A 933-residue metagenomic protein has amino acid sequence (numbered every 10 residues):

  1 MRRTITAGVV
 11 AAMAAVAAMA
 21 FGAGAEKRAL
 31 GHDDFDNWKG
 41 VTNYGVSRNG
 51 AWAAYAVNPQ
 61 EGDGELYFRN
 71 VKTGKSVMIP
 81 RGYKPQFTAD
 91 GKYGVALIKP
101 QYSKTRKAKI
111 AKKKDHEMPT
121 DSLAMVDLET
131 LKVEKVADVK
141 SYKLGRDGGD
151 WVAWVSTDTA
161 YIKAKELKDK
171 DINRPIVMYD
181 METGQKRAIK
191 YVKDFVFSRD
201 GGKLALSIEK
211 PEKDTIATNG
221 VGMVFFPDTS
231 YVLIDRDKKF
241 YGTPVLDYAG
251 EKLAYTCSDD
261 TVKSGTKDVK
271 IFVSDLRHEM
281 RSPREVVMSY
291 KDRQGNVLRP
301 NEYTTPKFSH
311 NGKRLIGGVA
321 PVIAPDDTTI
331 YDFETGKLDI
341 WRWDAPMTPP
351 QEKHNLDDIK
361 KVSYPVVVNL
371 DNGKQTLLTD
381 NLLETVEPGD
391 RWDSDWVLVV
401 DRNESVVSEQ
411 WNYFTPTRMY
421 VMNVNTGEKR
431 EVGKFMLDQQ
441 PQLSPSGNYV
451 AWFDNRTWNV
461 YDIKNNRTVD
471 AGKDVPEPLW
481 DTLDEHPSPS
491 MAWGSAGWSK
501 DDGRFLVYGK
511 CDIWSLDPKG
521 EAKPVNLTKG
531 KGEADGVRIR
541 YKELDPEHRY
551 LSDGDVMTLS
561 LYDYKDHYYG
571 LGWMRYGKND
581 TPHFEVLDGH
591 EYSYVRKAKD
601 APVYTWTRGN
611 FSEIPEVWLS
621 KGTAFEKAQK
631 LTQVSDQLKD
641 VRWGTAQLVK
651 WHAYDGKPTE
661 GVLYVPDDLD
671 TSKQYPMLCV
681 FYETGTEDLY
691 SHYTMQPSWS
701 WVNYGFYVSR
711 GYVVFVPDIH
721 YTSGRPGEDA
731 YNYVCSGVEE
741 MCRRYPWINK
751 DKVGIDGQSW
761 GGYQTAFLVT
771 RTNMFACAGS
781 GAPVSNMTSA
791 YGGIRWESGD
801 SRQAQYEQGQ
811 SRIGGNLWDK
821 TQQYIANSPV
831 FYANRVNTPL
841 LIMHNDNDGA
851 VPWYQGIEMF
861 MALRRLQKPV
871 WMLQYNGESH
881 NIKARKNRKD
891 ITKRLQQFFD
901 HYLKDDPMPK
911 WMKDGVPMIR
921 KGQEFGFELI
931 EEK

Functional and structural regions predicted by a protein language model:
M1-E26, V784, G793, S801: Bacterial Sec-dependent N-terminal signal peptides
A7, A20-Y604, G609-P615, L619-S620 (+3 more regions): Beta-propeller folds
P211-E212, D260-V262, D668, T686 (+3 more regions): Short strand->helix junction
T376, L398, V469, W618 (+5 more regions): Hydrophobic/aromatic beta-strand patches that form the interior of the parallel beta-sheet core in alpha/beta enzyme
R402, Y562, G609, V680-T684 (+2 more regions): Glycine-rich His-Gly loop
I463-L479, G520-A534, G577-K578, G622-K627 (+10 more regions): Active/binding-pocket-proximal capping segment
D474-H486, F625-E626, T632-D751, D756-Q758: Cap/lid segment of the alpha/beta-hydrolase catalytic domain
Y693-K933: Active-site-proximal cap/loop segments of hydrolase catalytic domains
